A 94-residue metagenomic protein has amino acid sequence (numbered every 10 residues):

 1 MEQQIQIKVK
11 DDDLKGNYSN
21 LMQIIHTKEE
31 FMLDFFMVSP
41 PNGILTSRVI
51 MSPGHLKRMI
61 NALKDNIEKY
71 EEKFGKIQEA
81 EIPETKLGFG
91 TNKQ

Functional and structural regions predicted by a protein language model:
M1-G54, R58-Q94: N-terminal intrinsically disordered, cationic/polar leader segments that include organellar targeting peptides
